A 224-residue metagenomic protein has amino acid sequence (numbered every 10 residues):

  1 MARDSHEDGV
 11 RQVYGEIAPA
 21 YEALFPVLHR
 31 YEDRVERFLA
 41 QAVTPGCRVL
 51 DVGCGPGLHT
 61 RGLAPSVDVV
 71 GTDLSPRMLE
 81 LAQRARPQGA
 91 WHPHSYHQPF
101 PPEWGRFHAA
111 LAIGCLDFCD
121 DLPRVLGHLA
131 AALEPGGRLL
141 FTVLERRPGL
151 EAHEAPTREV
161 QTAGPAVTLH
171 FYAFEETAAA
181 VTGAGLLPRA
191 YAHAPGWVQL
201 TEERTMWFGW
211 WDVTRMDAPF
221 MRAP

Functional and structural regions predicted by a protein language model:
M1-T44, L58, M78-L81, R147 (+1 more regions): Conserved class I S-adenosyl-L-methionine
L50-P99: Class I SAM-dependent methyltransferase SAM/SAH-binding core
L111: A conserved beta-strand element that flanks and buttresses the S-adenosyl-L-methionine
G114-C115: Short catalytic micro-motifs in class I SAM-dependent methyltransferases
P123-P135: A short glycine-rich, Lys/Arg-flanked "PGG" loop and its adjoining helix->strand segment in the class I
L140-G164, T168: Conserved class I S-adenosyl-L-methionine
T168-G185, Y191: Short alpha-helix
W197-P224: Core SAM-dependent methyltransferase catalytic element
